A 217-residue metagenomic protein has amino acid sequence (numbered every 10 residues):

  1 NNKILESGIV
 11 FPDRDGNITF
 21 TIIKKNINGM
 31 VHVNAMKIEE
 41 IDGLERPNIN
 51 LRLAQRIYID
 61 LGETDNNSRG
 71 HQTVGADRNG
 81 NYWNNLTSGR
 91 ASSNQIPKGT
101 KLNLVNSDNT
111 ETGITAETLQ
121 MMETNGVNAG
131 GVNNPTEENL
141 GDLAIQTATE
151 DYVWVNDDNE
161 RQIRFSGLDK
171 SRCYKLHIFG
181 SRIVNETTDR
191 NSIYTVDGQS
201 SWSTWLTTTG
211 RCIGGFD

Functional and structural regions predicted by a protein language model:
N1-G43, L51-T64, S181-D217: Contiguous ligand/interfacial binding patches
N26, E39-L44, T64-N67, T110 (+4 more regions): Short loop/turn segments at secondary-structure transitions that flank enzyme active sites
G29, Q72, S92-I96, K170 (+1 more regions): A short beta-turn/strand-edge loop motif at beta-sheet boundaries
R46-G80, N85, N94, K101-N109: Extracellular carbohydrate-recognition regions
S88-S166: Surface-exposed, low-complexity/disordered Ser/Thr/Gly/Pro/Asn-rich loops and linkers
E117, R161, Y174, R190-S192: Short beta-strand/loop motifs in extracellular/secreted proteins, especially within beta-sandwich accessory domains
E160, G167-H177: Extended extracellular/luminal ectodomain segments enriched in beta-structured repeat modules
